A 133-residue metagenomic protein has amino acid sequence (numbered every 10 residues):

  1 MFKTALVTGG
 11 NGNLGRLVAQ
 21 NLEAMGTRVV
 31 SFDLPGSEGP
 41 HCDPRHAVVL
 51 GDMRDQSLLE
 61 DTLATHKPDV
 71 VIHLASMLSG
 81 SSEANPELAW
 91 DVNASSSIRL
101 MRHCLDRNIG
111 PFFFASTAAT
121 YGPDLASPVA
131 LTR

Functional and structural regions predicted by a protein language model:
A5-M25: N-terminal Rossmann NAD(P)H-binding glycine-rich loop of SDR-like oxidoreductase domains
T8, F32, V71-A75, F112-A118: SDR active-site strand-loop-helix element
T27-E38: Conserved glycine-rich Rossmann-like NAD(P)H-binding loop of the short-chain dehydrogenase/reductase
D43-D55: Rossmann-fold cofactor-recognition segment
V48, A89-W90, C104, F112: A hydrophobic alpha-helix adjacent to the NAD(P)-binding/active-site core of NAD(P)-dependent oxidoreductases, strongly
M53-V92, P123: NAD(P)H-binding glycine-rich loop region in Rossmannoid oxidoreductase-like domains and their noncatalytic homologs
D55, V70, S96-R99, P111: Conserved cofactor-binding/catalytic machinery of classical short-chain dehydrogenase/reductase
I98-R133: Conserved Rossmann-fold NAD(P)-dependent oxidoreductase catalytic core, especially the SDR/UDP-sugar
